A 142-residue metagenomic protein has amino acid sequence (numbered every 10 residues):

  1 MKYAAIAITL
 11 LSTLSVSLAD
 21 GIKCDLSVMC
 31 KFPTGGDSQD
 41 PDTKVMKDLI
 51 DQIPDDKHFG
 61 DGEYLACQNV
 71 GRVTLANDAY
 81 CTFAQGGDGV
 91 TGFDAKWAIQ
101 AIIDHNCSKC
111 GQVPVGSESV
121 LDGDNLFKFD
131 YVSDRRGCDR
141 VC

Functional and structural regions predicted by a protein language model:
M1-G21: Fungal secretory targeting signals
L18-C142: Mature, structured extracellular domains of secreted fungal proteins
